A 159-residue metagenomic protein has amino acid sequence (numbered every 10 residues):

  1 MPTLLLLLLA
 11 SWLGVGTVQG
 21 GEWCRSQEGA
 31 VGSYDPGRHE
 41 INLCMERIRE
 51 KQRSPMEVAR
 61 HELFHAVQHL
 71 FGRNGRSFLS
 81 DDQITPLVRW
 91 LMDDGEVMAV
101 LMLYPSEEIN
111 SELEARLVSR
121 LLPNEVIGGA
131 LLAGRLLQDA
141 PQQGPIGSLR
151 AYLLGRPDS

Functional and structural regions predicted by a protein language model:
M1-G16, M56, L63: Zn2+-dependent metallopeptidase catalytic core
T3, L13-G20, R25-A30, L79-S159: Metalloprotease/metallohydrolase-associated module, dominated by Zn2+-dependent proteases
E22-E57, H69-L70: Active-site scaffold of zinc-dependent metalloenzymes
R38, L63, E112: Extracellular structured ligand-interaction cores
R47-E50, H65, R73, L122-P123: Solvent-exposed loop/turn segments at secondary-structure junctions within structured extracellular/periplasmic domains
R49-V58, P105-L113: Soluble non-cytosolic domains of exported or imported proteins
M56, R60, F64, R116-R120: Non-transmembrane alpha-helical segments in soluble domains of secreted/periplasmic/extracellular proteins
L63-S80: Catalytic Zn2+-binding segment of zinc metalloproteases
